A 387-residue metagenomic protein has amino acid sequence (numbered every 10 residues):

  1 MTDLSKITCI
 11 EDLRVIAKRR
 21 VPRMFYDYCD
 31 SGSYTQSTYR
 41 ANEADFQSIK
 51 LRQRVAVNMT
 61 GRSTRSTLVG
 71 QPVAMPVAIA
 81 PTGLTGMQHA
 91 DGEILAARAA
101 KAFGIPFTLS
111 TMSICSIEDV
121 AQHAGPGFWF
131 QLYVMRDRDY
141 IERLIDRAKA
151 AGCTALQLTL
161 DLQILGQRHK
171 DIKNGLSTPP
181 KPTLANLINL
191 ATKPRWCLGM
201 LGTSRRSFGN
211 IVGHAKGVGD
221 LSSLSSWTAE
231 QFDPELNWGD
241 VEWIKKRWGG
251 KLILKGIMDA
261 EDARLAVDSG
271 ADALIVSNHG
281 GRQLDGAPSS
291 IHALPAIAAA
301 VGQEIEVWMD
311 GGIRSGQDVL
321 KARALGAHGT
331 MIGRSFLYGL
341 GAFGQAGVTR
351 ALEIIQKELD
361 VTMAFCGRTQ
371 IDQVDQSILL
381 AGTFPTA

Functional and structural regions predicted by a protein language model:
M1-Q47, S289-A387: Alpha/beta catalytic cores of nucleotide-metabolism and tRNA/nucleoside-modifying enzymes
M1-Q71, P179-L236, D372-V374, L380-A387: An N-cap/entry alpha-helix motif that binds or orients negatively charged groups
S33-Y34, T111-C115, R136, M258 (+1 more regions): Short beta->alpha linker loops
K50, R65-T67, P76-A80, P106-S110 (+2 more regions): Short, conserved beta-strand segments within well-ordered enzyme catalytic domains that often line or immediately flank
V73-M112: Glycine-rich active-site/cofactor-binding loop and its immediate structural neighborhood
A78-L84, G127-Y133, S225-W227: Short, basic, glycine/proline-bearing loop/turn elements
L84, R98, H123, D139-M309 (+2 more regions): Alpha/beta enzyme core
A102-H123, G127-I141: A gly/proline- and charged-residue-enriched helix-loop-helix capping module
